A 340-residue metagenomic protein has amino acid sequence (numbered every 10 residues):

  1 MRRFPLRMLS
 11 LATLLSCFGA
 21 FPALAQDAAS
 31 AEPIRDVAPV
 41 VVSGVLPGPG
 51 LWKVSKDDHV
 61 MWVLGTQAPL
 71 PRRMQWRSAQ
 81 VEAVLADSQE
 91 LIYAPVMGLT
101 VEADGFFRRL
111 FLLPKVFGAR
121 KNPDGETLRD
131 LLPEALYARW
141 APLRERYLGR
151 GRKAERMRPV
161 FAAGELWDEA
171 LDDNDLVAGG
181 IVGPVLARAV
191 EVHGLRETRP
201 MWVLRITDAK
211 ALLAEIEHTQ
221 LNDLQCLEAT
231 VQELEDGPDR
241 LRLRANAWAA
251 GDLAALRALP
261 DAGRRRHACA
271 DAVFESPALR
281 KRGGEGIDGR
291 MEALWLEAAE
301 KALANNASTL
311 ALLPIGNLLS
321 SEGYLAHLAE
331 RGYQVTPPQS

Functional and structural regions predicted by a protein language model:
M1-S10: Bacterial N-terminal signal peptides that target proteins for export
M8, S78, E292-L296: Short, well-ordered alpha-helical scaffold segments within catalytic/effector domains
L9, S55-D57, A304-N305: Short hydrophobic "helix-edge" motifs at membrane interfaces and signal-peptide entry regions
L9-A20: Bacterial N-terminal signal peptides
P22-A31: Boundary at the C-terminal end of the N-terminal hydrophobic targeting segment
A31-V41, G50-G283: Structured, acidic catalytic/metal-binding patches in enzyme active sites
V45, R72-Q75, G286-A293: Conserved phosphate-coordination/catalytic loops
V273-S340: A cross-kingdom marker for long, charged
